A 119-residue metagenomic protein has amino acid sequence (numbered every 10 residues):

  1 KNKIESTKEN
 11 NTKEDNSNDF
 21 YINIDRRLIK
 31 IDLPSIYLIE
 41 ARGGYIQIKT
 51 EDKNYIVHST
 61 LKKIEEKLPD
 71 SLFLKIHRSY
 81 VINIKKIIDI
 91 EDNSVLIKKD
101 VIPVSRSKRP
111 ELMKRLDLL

Functional and structural regions predicted by a protein language model:
K1-V101: Conserved binding/recognition cores within well-folded domains
S105-L119: Short, basic/aromatic-enriched C-terminal tail that caps enzymatic domains
